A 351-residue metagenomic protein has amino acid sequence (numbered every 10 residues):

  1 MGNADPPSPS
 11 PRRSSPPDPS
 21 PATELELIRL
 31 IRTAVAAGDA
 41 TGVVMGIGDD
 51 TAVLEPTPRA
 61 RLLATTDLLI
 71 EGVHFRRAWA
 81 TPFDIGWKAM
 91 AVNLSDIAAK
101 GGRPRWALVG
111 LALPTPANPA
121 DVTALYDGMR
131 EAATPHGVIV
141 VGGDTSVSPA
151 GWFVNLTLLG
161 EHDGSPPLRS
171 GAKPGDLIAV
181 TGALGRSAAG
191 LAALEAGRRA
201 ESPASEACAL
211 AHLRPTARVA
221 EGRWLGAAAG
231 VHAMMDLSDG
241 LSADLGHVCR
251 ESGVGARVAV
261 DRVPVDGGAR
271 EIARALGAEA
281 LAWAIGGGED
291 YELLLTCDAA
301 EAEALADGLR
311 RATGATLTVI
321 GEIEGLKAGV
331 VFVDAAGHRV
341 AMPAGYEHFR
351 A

Functional and structural regions predicted by a protein language model:
G2-A98, A344: N-terminal glycine-rich phosphate/pyrophosphate-binding loops that anchor nucleotide-derived ligands and cofactors
G2-E26, L30-A36, A80, P114-V141 (+4 more regions): Glycine-/charge-enriched secondary-structure boundary and capping motifs
T41-M45, R214, W283-G286: Short Gly/Pro-enriched turn/cap motifs at secondary-structure boundaries
L62, L69, R103-G197, E322: Glycine-rich anion-binding loops of enzyme active sites
P82-W106, D127-P135, W224, A243-V248: Small-aliphatic-rich amphipathic alpha-helix that forms the alpha element of a beta-alpha
L168, G190, E221, D244 (+1 more regions): Hydrophobic side chains in well-ordered alpha-helices
K173-P174, A220, G286: Residue-level recognition of short, solvent-exposed, well-ordered loop/turn junctions that link secondary-structure
R198-T216: A short, charged helix-loop
